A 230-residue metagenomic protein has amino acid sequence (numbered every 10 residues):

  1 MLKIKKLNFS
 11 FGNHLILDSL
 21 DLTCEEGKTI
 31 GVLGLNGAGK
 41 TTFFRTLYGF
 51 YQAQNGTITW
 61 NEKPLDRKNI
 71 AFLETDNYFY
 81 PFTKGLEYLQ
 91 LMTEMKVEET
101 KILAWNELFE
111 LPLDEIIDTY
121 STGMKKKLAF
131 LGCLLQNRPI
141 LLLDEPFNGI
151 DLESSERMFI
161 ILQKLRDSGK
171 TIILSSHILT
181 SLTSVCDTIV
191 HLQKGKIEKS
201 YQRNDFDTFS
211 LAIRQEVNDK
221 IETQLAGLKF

Functional and structural regions predicted by a protein language model:
L2-I4, L17-S19: Conserved structural motif at the start of ABC-family nucleotide-binding domains
L33-L35: The feature captures the beta-strand-to-loop junction immediately N-terminal to the Walker
Y48: Helix-to-loop junction immediately C-terminal to a conserved catalytic motif
G56-K68: Conserved ABC transporter NBD signature motif
F130: Hydrophobic anchor residue at the start of the ABC signature
L141-E145: Catalytic Walker B motif of ABC-type/P-loop ATPase nucleotide-binding domains
S175-H177: H-loop/switch region of ABC-family ATPase nucleotide-binding domains
